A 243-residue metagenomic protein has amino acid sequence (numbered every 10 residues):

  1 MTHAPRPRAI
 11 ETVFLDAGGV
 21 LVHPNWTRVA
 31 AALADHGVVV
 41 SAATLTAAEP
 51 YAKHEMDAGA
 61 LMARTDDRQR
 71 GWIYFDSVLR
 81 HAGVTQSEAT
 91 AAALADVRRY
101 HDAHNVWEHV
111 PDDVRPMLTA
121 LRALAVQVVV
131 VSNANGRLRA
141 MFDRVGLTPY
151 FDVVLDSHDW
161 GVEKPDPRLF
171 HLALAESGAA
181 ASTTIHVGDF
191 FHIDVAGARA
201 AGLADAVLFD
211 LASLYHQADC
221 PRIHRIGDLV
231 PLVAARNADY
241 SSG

Functional and structural regions predicted by a protein language model:
M1-V20, S87-T90, L94, R115 (+2 more regions): Asp-based, Mg2+/Mn2+-dependent phosphohydrolase catalytic module
H3-P116, R139: N-terminal helical cap/lid subdomain that shapes the substrate entry/recognition surface in HAD-like hydrolases
H104-E108, A125, A181: Residues at alpha-helix boundaries and short interhelical turns
